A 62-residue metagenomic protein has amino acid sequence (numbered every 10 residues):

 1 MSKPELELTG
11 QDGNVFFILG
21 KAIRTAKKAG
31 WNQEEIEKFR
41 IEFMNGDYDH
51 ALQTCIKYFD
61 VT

Functional and structural regions predicted by a protein language model:
M1-T62: Long, contiguous binding/interaction regions
